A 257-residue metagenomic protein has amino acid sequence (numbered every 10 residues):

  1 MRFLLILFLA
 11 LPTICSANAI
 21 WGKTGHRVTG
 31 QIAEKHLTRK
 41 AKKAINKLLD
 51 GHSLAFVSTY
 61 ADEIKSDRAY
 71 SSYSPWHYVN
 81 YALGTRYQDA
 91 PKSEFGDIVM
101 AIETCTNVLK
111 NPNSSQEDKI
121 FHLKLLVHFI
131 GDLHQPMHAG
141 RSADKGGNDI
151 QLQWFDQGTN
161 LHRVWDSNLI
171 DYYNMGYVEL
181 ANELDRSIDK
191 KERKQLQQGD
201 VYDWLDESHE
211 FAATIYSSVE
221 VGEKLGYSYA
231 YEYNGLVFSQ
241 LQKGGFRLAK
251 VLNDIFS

Functional and structural regions predicted by a protein language model:
M1-T24, S257: Bacterial Sec-dependent N-terminal signal peptides
N18-V127, P136, R141-S257: N-terminal, motif-rich segments that launch catalysis or mediate targeting to/interaction with membranes, typified by
I130: Short, functionally critical alpha-helical segments immediately adjacent to catalytic or ligand/cofactor-binding
L133: Acidic beta-to-alpha connecting loop that harbors the catalytic carboxylate
